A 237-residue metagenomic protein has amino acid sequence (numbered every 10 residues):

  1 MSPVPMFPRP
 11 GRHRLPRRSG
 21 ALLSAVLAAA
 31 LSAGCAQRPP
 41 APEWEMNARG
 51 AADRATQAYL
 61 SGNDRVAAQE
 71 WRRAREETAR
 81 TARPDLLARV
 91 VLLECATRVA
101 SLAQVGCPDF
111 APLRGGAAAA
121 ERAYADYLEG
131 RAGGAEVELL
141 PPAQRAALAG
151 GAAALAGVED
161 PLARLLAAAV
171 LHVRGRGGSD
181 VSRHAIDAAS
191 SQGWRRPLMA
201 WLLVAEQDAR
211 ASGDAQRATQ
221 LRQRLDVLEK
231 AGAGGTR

Functional and structural regions predicted by a protein language model:
L31-G34: C-terminal motif of bacterial Sec signal peptides marking the signal peptidase cleavage site
A36-R38: Bacterial signal peptide processing site
P40, N47, L87, G178 (+2 more regions): Residues that mark the junctions of alpha-helical repeat units in TPR/alpha-solenoid scaffolds
P40, Y59-G62, A79, R174-G177 (+2 more regions): Hydrophobic/aromatic side-chain positions at a characteristic register within alpha-helices of tetratricopeptide repeats
P40-A117: N-terminal Sec/ER secretory leader and immediately downstream segment of secreted/extracellular precursors
R54, E94, A167-A169, A185 (+2 more regions): Structural register within alpha-helical repeat arrays
A120-W194: Extended amphipathic alpha-helical interaction segments
